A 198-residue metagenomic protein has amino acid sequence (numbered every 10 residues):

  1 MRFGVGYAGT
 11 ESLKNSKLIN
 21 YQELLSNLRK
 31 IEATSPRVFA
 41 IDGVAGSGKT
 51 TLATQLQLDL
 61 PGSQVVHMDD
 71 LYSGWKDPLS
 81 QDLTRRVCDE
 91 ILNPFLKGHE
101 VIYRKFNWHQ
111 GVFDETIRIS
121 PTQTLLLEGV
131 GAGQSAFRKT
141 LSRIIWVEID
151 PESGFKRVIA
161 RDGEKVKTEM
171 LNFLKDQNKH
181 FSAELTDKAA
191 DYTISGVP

Functional and structural regions predicted by a protein language model:
M1-L18: Charged, amphipathic alpha-helical linker segments immediately N-terminal to NTP-binding catalytic cores
G46: Walker A (P-loop) phosphate-binding loop of P-loop NTPases
K49: Conserved lysine of the Walker
L52: Hydrophobic positions on the alpha1 helix immediately C-terminal to the Walker A/P-loop
G62-K76: Short beta-strand-centered segment that lines the nucleotide-binding/catalytic pocket of NTP-utilizing
Y72-I119, Q123-L125: Conserved nucleotide-sensing/catalytic segment adjacent to the nucleotide-binding pocket in NTP-handling enzymes
V112, T116, E164-P198: Small-molecule kinase domains that catalyze NTP-dependent phosphoryl transfer to phosphate-bearing small molecules
D114-R161: ATP-dependent NMP and nucleoside kinases share a basic, alpha-helical "lid"
